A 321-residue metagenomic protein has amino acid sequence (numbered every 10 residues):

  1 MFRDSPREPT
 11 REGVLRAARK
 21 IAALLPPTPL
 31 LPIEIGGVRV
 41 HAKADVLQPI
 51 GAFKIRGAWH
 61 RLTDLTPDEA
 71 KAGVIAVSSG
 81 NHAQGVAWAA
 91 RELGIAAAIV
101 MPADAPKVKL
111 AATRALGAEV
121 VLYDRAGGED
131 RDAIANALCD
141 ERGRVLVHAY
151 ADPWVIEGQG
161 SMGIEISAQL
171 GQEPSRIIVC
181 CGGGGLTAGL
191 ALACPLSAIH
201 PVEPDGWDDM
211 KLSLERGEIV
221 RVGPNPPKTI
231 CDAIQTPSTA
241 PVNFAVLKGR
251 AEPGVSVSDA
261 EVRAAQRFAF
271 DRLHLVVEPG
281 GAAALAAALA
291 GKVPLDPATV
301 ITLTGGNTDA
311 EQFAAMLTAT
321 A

Functional and structural regions predicted by a protein language model:
M1-A321: PLP-dependent amino-acid enzyme catalytic core
